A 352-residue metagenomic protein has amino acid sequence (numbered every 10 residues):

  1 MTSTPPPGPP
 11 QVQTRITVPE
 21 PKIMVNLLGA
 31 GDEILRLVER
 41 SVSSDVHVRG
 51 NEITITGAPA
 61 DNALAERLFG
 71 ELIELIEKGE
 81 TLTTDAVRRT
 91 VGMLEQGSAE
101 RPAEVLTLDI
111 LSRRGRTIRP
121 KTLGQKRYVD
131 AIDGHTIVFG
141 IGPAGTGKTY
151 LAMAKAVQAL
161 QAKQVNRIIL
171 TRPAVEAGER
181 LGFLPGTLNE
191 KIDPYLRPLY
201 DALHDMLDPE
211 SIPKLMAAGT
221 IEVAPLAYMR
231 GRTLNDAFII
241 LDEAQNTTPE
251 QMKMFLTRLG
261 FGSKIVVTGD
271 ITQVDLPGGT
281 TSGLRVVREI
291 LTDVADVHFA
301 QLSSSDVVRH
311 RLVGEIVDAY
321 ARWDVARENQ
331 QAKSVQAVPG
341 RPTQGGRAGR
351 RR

Functional and structural regions predicted by a protein language model:
T2-S3: N-terminal intrinsically disordered, cationic/polar leader segments that include organellar targeting peptides
P7-V25: Short glycine-/aliphatic-rich beta-strand segments at the starts of folded cytosolic domains
I23-R40: Short amphipathic alpha-helix segments
R40-V42, R49: N-terminal assembly/transducer modules of large multi-domain enzymes, emphasizing dimerization/partner-binding
H47-V105: Interdomain "pre-motor" coupling segment immediately N-terminal to P-loop NTPase/helicase cores
E52, R114-Q125, G134-L241, Q245-R352: Conserved helicase motor core of SF1/SF2 NTP-dependent helicases
V105-T117: Conserved adenine-nucleotide phosphate-binding loops and their immediately adjacent elements
